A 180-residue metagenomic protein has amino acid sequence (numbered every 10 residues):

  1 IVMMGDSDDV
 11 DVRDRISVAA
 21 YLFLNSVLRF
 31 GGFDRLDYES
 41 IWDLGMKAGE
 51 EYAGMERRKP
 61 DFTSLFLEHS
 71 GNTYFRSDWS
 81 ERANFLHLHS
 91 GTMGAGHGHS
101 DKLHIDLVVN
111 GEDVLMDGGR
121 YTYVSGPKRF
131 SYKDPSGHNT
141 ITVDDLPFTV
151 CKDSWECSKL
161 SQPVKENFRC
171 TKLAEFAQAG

Functional and structural regions predicted by a protein language model:
I1-L115, E166-K172: Carbohydrate-active enzyme catalytic cores, enriched for enzymes that act on polyanionic acidic polysaccharides
Y74, H87, T140-T142, F176-Q178: Generic structural signal for residues positioned in beta-strands
S100-V164: Active-site rim segments in enzyme catalytic domains, especially the processed small/beta chain of N-terminal
E156-G180: Long, amphipathic alpha-helical stalk/connector segments used for oligomerization, subunit docking, or mechanical
